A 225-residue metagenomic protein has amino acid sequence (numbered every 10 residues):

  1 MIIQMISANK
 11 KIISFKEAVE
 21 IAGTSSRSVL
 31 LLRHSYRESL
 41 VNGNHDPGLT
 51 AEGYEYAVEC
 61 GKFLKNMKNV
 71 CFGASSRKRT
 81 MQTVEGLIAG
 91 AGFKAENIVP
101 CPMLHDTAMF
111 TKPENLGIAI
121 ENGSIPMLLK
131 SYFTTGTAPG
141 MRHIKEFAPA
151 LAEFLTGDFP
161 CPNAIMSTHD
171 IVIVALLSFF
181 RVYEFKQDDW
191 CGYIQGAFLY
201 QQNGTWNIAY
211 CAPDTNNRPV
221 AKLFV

Functional and structural regions predicted by a protein language model:
M1-E96, T135-T137, Q187-F198, Q202-N203 (+1 more regions): Active-site-proximal alpha-helix that buttresses catalytic centers in soluble enzyme cores
H34, H169, N216: Histidine-centered active-site/metal-ligand motif
R37-V41, R79-T83, T107-F110, I173-L176 (+1 more regions): Short catalytic/ligand-binding loop motif for oxyanion handling, primarily in non-cytosolic enzymes, centered on
S39, D46-G48, G86-L151: Phosphate-handling substructures
Y54-G61, I144-A152: Short, amphipathic alpha-helical "lid/cap" segments that border enzyme active or binding sites
P102-L104, N203, A212: Residues at the C-termini of beta-strands that transition into short coil/loop
F147-I208: Active-site-adjacent alpha-helix immediately C-terminal to a catalytic or transition-state-stabilizing loop
A212-V225: Acidic, His/Gly-rich catalytic cores of divalent-metal-dependent hydrolytic chemistry
